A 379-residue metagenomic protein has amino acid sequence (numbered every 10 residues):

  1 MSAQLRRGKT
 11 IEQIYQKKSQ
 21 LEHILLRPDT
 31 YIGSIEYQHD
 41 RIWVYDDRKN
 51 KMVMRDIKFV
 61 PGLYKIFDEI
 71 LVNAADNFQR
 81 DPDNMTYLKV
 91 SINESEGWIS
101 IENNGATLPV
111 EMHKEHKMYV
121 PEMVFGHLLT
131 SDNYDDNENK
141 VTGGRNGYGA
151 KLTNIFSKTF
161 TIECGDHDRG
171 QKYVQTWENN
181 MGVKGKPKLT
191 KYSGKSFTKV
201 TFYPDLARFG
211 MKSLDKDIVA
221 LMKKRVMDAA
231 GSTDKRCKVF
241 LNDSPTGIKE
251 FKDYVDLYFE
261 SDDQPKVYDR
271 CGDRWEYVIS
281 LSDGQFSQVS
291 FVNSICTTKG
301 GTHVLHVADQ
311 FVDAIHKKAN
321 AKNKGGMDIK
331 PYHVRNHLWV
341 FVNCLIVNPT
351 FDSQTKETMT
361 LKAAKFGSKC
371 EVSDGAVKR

Functional and structural regions predicted by a protein language model:
M1-D68, M112-K114, E122-F125: Bergerat-fold GHKL ATPase/HATPase_c domain
S2-I14, S95-V120, S131-L257: GHKL-type ATPase core
G33-S34, D56, A74-V90, S131-T142 (+5 more regions): Active-site phosphate-binding and catalytic loops of NTP-dependent enzymes
I35-N50, D56, E94-S95, K191-T201 (+1 more regions): Flexible hinge/switch segments at interdomain interfaces of large molecular machines
R55-F59, G210-D215, F291-G301: Short histidine-centered catalytic/ligand-binding loop motif
I57-K89, G149-F156: Conserved ATP-binding N-box helix of the HATPase_c
G185, A220-E357: GHKL/Histidine-kinase-like ATPase module
A364-R379: Flexible helix-coil linker/hinge segments at domain or subdomain boundaries
